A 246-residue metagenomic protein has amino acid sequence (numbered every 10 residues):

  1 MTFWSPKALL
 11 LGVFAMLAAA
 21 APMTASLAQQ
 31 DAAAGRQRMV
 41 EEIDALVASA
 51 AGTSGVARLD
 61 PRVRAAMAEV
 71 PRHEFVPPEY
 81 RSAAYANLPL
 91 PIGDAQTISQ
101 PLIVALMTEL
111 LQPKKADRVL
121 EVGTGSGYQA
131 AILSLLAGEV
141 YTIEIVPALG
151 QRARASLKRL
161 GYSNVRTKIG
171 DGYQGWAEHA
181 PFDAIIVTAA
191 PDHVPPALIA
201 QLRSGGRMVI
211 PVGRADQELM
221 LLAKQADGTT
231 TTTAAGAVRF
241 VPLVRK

Functional and structural regions predicted by a protein language model:
M1-V13: Bacterial N-terminal signal peptides that target proteins for export
T2, T24-A25: Short, low-complexity, intrinsically disordered N-terminal modules that encode targeting/processing signals
L11-A21: Bacterial N-terminal signal peptides
A19-A21, S99, S126, T142: Short linear Ser/Thr-Pro motifs
S26-L120, L136, Q151, K158-R159 (+3 more regions): Class I SAM-dependent transferase core
L110-T231: Conserved nucleotide-cofactor-binding alpha/beta core module
